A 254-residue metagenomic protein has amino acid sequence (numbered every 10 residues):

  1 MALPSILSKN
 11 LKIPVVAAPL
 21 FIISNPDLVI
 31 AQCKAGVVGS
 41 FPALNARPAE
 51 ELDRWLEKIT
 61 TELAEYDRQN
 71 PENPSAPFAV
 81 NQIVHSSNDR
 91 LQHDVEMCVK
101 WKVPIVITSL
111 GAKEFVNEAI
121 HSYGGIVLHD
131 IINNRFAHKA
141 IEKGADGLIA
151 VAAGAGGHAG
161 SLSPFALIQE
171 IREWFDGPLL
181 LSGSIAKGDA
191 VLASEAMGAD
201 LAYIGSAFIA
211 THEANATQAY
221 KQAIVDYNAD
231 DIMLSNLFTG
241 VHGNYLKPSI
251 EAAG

Functional and structural regions predicted by a protein language model:
M1-P178: Active-site entrance/lid segments in N-terminal catalytic domains of soluble metabolic enzymes
S86, G154-A155, S184-I185, A207-F208: Acidic, glycine-rich active-site loops and adjacent beta-strand->loop/helix elements that engage anionic groups
D130, G183-S184: Conserved acidic functional residues
S161-D176, L180, A186-G254: Conserved active-site-proximal phosphate/metal-binding subdomains
